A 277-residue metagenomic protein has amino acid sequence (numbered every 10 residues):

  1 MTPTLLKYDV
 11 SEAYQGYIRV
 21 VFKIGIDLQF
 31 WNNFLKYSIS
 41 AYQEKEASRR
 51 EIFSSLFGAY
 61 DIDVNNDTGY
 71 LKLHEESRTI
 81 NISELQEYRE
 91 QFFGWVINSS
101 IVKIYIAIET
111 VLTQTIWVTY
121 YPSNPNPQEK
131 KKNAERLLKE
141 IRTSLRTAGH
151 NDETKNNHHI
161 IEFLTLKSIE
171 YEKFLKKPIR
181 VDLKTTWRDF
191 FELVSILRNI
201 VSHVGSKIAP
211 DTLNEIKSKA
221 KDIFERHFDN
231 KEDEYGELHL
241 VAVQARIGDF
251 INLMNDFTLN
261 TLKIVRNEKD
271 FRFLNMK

Functional and structural regions predicted by a protein language model:
M1-I26, G58, I80, H159 (+3 more regions): Polyanionic, low-complexity intrinsically disordered segments
M1-V102: Charged alpha-helical initiation segments
A13-G16, F34, L137-E140, S144 (+4 more regions): Charge-rich, solvent-exposed alpha-helical interaction surfaces
Y17, I24-D27, W31, K45 (+6 more regions): Amphipathic alpha-helices that form helix-helix packing interfaces
L28, Y42, E46, Y60-V64 (+6 more regions): Short, flexible helical or helix-coil boundary motifs
Y42-A59, K167-L183, P210, K219-I223 (+1 more regions): Short, highly charged low-complexity linear segments
Y60-L197: Helix-loop junctions and short alpha-helical segments
